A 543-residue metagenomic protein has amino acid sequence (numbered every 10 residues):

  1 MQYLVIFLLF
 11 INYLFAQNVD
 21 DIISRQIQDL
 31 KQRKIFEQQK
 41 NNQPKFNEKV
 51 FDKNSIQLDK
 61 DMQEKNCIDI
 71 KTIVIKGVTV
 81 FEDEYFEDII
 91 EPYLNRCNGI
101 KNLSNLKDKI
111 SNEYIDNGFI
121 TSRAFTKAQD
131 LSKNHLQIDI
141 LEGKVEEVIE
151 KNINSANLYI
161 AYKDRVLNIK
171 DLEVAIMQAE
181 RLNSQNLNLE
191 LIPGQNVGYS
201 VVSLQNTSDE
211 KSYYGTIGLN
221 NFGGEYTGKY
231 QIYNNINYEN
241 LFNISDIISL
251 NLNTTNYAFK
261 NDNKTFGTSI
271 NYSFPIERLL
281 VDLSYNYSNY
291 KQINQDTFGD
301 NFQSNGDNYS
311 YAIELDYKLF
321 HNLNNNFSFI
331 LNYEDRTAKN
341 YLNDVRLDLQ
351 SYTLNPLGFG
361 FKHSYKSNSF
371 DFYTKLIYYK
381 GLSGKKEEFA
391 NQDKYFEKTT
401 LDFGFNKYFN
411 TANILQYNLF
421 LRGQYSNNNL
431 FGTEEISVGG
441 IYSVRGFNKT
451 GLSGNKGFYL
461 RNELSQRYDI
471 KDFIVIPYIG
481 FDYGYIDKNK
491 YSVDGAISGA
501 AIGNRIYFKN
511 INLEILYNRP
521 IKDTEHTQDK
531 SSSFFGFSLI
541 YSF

Functional and structural regions predicted by a protein language model:
M1-Q17: Classical Sec-dependent N-terminal signal peptides that target proteins to the secretory pathway
N18-N221, N253-F266, L421: Periplasmic polypeptide-binding modules associated with outer-membrane biogenesis and secretion
D164, N220-F222, T255-A258, T297-F302 (+5 more regions): Extracellular loop and loop/strand-boundary signature of outer-membrane beta-barrel proteins
K170-F370, K530-S542: Gram-negative/organellar outer-membrane beta-barrel architecture
L191, I217-N221, I248-T254, L283-N289 (+7 more regions): Transmembrane beta-barrel strands of outer-membrane/channel proteins
Y226, F259-N261, V281, Y290-Q295 (+6 more regions): Outer-membrane beta-barrel proteins
L347-I474, F481, D487, F537-L539: C-terminal outer-membrane beta-barrel translocator/porin domains of Gram-negative envelope proteins and their
I502, Y507-F543: Predominantly the C-terminal beta-signal and adjacent terminal strand-loop region of outer-membrane beta-barrel
